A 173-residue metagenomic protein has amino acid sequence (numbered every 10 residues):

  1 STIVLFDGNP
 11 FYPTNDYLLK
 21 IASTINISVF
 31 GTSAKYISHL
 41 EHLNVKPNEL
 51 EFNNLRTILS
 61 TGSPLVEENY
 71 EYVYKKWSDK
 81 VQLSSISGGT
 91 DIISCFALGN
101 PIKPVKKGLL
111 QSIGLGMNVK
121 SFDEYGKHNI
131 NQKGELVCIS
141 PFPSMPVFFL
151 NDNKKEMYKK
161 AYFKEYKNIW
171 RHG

Functional and structural regions predicted by a protein language model:
S1, L19, I27-T32, E41-V105 (+2 more regions): Gly/Ser/Thr-rich phosphate-binding loop
I3-I21: ATP-dependent adenylate-forming carboxylate-activation enzymes
K35-S38, S144: Alpha-helix/helix-capping structural signal
K103-L109, A161-E165: Short, P/G- and charge-enriched loop/turn segments at secondary-structure junctions
L110-G116, I169-R171: Short coil-to-beta-strand transition motifs
H128-N131, V137-G173: Conserved ATP-binding/catalytic segment of the ANL
